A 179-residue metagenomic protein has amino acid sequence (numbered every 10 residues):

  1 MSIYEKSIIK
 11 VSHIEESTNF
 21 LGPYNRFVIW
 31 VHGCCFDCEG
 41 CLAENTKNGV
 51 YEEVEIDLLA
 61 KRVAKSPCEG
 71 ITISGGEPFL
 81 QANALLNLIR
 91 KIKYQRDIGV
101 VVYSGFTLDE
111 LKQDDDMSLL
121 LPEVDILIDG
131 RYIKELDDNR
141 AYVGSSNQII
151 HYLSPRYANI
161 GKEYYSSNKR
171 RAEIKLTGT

Functional and structural regions predicted by a protein language model:
M1-W30, E39, A43-N48, S167-K175: N-terminal [4Fe-4S]-dependent radical SAM core
S7-S12, N25-R26, A43-L120: Conserved Radical SAM active-site core
E15, R131, S154: Residues at the C-termini of beta-strands that transition into short coil/loop
W30, M117-L121, S145-N147: Short, hinge-like loop/turn segments at secondary-structure boundaries
Q81-R90, D137-T179: P-loop/Walker A phosphate-binding loop and immediately adjacent motor/lid segment at beta-alpha junctions
L108-D109, R131-E135: Conserved radical SAM core fold
D125: Receiver (REC) domain switch/active-site residues of two-component response regulators
